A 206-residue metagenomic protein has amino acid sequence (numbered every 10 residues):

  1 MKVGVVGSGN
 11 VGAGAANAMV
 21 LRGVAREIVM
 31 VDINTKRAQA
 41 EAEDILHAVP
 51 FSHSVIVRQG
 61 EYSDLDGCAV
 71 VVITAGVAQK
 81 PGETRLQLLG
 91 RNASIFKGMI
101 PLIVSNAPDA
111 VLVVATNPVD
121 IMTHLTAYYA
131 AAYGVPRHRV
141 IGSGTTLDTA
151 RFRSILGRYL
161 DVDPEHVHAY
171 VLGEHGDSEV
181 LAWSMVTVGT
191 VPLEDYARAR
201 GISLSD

Functional and structural regions predicted by a protein language model:
S8-G9: Glycine-rich Rossmann-fold phosphate-binding loop(s) that bind the pyrophosphate of adenine dinucleotide cofactors
G12-A13: N-terminal Rossmann-fold NAD(P) dinucleotide-binding loop
M19: Aromatic pocket-lining residues of Rossmann-like dinucleotide-binding sites
V31-C68, E83: Conserved N-terminal Rossmann-fold NAD(P) cofactor-binding segment
A75-V77: Conserved NAD(P)H cofactor-binding loop of Rossmann-fold oxidoreductase domains
R85-R153: Rossmann-like NAD(P)(H) cofactor-binding subdomain of soluble oxidoreductases
G134, R139-D206: Active-site-lining helix/loop region of Rossmann-like oxidoreductase modules
